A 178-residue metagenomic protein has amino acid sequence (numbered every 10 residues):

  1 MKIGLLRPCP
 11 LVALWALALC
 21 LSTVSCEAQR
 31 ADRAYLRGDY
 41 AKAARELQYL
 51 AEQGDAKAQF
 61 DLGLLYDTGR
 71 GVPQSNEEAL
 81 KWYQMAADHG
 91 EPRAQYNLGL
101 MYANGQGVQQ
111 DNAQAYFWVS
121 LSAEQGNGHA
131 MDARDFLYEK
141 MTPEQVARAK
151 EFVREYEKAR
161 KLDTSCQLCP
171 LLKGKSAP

Functional and structural regions predicted by a protein language model:
M1-P8: N-terminal secretory signal peptides that target proteins for export/translocation
P10-S22: Bacterial N-terminal signal peptides
L21-E46, P178: N-terminal leader/linker segments that initiate helical-solenoid repeat arrays
Q29-A34, Y49-L50, D61-T68, N97-N104 (+1 more regions): Hydrophobic face of amphipathic alpha-helices that form TPR/SEL1-like repeat modules and related alpha-solenoid
A34-D39, Q48, E52-D55, T68-R70 (+6 more regions): Short helix-capping/linker turns of helical repeat alpha-solenoids
F60-D61, R93-L100, N112, F117 (+2 more regions): Alpha-solenoid helical repeat scaffolds
A130-P178: Terminal, low-structured helical/coil segments at or just beyond the last alpha-helical repeat
